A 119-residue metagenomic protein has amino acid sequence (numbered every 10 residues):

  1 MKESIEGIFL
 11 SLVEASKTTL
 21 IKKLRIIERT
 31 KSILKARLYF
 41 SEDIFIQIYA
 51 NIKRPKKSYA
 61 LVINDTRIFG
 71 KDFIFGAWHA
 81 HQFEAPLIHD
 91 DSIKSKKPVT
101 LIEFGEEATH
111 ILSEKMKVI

Functional and structural regions predicted by a protein language model:
M1-F45, N51-I52: Negatively charged, low-complexity tracts enriched in Asp/Glu with abundant Ser/Thr
M1-I8, F73-I119: Mixed-charge, Lys/Arg-enriched low-complexity segments
T18-T19, T30, T66, T100 (+1 more regions): Residue-identity detector for threonine
E28-S32, S58, D65-T66, H79 (+1 more regions): Solvent-exposed, non-transmembrane amphipathic alpha-helical segments
K31-K35, I44-I46, K53, F69 (+2 more regions): A structural signal for the main folded, soluble domain(s) of proteins
I46-I74: Short, conserved beta-strand/beta-arch hydrophobic-aromatic motifs that form part of recognition grooves or interface
